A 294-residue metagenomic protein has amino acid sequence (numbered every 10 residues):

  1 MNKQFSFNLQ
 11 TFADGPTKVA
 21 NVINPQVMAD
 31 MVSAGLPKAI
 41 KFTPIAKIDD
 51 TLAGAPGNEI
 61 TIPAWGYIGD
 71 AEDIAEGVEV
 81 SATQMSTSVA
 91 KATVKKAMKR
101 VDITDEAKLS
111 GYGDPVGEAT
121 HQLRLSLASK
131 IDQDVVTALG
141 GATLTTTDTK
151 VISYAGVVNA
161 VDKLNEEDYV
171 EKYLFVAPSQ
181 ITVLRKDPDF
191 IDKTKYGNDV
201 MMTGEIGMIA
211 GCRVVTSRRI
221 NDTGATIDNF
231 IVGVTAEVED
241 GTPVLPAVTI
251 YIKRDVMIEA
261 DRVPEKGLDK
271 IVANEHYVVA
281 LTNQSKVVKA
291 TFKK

Functional and structural regions predicted by a protein language model:
M1-F12: N-terminal leader/targeting segments
A13-I45, A53-A55, I62, M85-V94 (+2 more regions): Sequence/fold signature of self-assembling virion shell proteins
A55-V89: N-terminal low-complexity, intrinsically disordered segments
G57, M98, Y169-E171: Short coil/turn connectors at secondary-structure junctions
W65, D105, P178: Residues immediately flanking
E76-G117: Long, hydrophobic/aromatic-enriched structural stretches that serve as scaffold segments
D102-Y169, K289-K294: Alpha-helical scaffold segments that mediate packing/assembly in large oligomeric complexes
L139-M208, C212: Extended, solvent-exposed, turn-rich assembly/linker loops in the middle of proteins
